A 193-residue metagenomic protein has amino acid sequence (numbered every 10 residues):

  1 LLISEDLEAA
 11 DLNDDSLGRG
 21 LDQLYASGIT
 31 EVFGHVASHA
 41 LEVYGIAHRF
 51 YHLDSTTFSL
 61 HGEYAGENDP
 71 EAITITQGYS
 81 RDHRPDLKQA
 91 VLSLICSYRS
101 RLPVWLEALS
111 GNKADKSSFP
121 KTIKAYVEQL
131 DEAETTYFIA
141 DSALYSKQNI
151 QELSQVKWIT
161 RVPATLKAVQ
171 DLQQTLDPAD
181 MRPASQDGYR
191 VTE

Functional and structural regions predicted by a protein language model:
L1-E193: Anion-binding and metal-coordination hotspots
